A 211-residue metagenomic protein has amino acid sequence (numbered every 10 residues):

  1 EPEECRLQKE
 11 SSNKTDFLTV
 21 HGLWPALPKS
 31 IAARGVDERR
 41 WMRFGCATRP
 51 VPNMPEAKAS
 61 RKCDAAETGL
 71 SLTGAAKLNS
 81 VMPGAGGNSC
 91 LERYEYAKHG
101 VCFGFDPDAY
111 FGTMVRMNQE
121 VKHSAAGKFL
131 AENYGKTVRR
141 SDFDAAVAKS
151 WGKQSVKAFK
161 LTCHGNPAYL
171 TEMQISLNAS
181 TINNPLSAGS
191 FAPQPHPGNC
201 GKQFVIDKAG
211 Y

Functional and structural regions predicted by a protein language model:
E4-Y211: Domain-level detector of nuclease and nuclease-like folds in predominantly extracellular/periplasmic contexts
